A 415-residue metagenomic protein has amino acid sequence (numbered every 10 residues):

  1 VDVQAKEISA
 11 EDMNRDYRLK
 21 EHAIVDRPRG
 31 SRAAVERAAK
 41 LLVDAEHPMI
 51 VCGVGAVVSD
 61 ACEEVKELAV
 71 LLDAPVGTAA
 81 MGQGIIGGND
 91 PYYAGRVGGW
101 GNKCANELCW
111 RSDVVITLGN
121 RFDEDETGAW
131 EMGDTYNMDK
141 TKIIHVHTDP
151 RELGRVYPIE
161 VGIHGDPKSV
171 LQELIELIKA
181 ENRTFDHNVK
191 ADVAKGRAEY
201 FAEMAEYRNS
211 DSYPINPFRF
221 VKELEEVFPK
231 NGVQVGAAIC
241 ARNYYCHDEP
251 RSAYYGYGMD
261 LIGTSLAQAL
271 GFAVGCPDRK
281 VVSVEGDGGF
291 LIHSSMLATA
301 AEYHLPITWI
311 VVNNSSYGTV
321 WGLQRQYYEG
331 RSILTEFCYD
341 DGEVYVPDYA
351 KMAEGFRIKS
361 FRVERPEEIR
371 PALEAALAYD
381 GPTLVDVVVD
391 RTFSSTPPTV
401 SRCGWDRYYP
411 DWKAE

Functional and structural regions predicted by a protein language model:
V1-L41: Conformationally flexible catalytic loops at phosphate/diphosphate-handling active centers
V1-V3, G82-D192, L373: Glycine-rich, acidic loop regions that bind phosphate or pyrophosphate groups
E11-A23, G87-G88, R197-R208, E249-S252 (+2 more regions): Gly-rich Lys/Arg/Thr-decorated short loops/hinges at beta-loop-alpha junctions or inter-strand turns that position
A34-P48, L68, C109-S112, E223-K230 (+2 more regions): Glycine-rich phosphate/diphosphate-binding loops that line cofactor/substrate pockets in enzymes
K66-D73, E126-T148, P397-K413: A short, gly/pro- and small-residue-rich
D73-A80, I144-H147, W309-N313: Short internal beta-strands
C109-R111, G154-V156, G162-H164, L171-Q172 (+1 more regions): Thiamine diphosphate
K195-D278: Active-site diphosphate/adenylate-binding microenvironment
